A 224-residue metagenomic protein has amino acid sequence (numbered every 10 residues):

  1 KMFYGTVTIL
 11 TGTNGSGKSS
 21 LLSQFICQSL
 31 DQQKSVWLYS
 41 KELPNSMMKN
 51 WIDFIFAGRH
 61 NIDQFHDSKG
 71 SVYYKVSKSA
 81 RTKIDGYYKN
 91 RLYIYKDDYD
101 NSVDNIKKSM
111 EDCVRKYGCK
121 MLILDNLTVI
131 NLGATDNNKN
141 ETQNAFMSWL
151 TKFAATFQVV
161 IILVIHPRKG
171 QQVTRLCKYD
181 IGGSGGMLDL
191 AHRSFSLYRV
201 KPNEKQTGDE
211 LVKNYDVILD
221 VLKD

Functional and structural regions predicted by a protein language model:
K1-G5: Phosphate-binding P-loop
T11-G12: The Walker A (P-loop) glycine that initiates the GxxxxGKT/S ATP-binding motif of P-loop NTPases
G15, F146-D224: Phosphate-binding/switch region of NTP-binding enzymes
L21-F25: Hydrophobic positions on the alpha1 helix immediately C-terminal to the Walker A/P-loop
Q32-Y117, L132: Cytosolic-facing regulatory segments adjacent to core modules
N45-N50, G58, I130-A134, G170-T174 (+1 more regions): Switch/connector loops and helix/strand junctions flanking conserved nucleotide-binding motifs in nucleotide-processing
Y95-D100, L132-N144, V173-Y179: Flexible beta-alpha connector loops of hexameric P-loop NTPases
C119-K152: Helical hairpin unit composed of two closely spaced alpha helices linked by a short loop
